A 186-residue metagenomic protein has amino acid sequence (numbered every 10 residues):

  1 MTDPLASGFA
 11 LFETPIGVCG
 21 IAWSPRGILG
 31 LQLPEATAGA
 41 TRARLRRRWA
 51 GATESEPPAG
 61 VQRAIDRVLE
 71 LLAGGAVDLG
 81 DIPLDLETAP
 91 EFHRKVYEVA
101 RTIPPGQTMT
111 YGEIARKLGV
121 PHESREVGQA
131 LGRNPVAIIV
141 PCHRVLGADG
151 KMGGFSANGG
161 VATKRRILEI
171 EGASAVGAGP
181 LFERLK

Functional and structural regions predicted by a protein language model:
M1-H122, I170-K186: Basic nucleic-acid-binding alpha-helical/helix-turn surface characteristic of O6-alkylguanine DNA
T88, L131, S156-G159: Structured beta->alpha junctions
P121-L131: Short, positively charged loop/turn segments that connect secondary-structure elements
R133, I139: Major-groove DNA-recognition helix of helix-turn-helix-type DNA-binding domains
R144-L146: Short, basic, alpha-helical segments at the C-terminal edge of helix-turn-helix-like DNA-binding modules
A148-K186: …primarily DNA-binding HTH/wHTH and HhH modules…
